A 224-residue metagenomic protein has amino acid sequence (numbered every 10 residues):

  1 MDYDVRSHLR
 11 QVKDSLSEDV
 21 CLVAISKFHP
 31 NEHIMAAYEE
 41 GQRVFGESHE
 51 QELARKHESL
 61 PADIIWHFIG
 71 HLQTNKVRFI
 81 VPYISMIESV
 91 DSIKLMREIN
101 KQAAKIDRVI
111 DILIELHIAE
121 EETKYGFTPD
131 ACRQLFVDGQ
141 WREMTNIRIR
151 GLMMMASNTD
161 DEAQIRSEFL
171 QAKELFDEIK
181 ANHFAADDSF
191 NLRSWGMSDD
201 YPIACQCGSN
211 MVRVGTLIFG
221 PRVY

Functional and structural regions predicted by a protein language model:
M1-D199, C205-C207, F219: Conserved alpha/beta-domain cores
S209-Y224: Gly/Pro- and small hydrophobic-enriched strand-loop and loop-to-helix capping segments that sit at the rims
